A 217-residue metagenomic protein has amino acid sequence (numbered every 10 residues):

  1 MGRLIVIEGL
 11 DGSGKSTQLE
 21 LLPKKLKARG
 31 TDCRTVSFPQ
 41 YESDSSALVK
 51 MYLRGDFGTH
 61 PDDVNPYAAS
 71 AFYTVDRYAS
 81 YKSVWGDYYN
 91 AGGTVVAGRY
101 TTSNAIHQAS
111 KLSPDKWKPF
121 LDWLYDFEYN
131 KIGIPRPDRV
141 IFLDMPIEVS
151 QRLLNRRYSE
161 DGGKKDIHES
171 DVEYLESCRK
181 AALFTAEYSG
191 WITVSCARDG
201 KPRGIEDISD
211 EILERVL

Functional and structural regions predicted by a protein language model:
M1-L4: Pre-Walker A (Motif I) flank of P-loop NTPase domains
I7: Hydrophobic anchor at the beta1->P-loop junction of P-loop NTPases
L10: P-loop (Walker A) phosphate-binding loop of NTP-binding proteins
K15: Conserved lysine of the Walker
Q18: Hydrophobic positions on the alpha1 helix immediately C-terminal to the Walker A/P-loop
P23, E148-L217: NTP-dependent small-molecule kinase module
T31-D126, N130-I132: ATP-dependent small-molecule kinase phosphotransfer cores that center on conserved nucleotide phosphate-binding segments
T102-K180: A glycine- and Lys/Arg-enriched "phosphate-lid" helix/loop adjacent to the NTP-binding pocket of small-molecule kinases
